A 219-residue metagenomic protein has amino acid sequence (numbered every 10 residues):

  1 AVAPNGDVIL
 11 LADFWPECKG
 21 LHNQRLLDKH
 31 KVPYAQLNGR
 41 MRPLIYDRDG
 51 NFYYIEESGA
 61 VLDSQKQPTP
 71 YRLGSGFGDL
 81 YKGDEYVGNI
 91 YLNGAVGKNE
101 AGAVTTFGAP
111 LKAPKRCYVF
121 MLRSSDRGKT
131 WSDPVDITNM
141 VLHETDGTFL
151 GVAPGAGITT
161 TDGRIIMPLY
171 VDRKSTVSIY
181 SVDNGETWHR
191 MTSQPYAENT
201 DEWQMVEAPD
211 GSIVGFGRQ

Functional and structural regions predicted by a protein language model:
A1-Q219: Asp-box/BNR beta-propeller blade signature and adjacent active/binding-site loops in extracellular glycan-interacting
